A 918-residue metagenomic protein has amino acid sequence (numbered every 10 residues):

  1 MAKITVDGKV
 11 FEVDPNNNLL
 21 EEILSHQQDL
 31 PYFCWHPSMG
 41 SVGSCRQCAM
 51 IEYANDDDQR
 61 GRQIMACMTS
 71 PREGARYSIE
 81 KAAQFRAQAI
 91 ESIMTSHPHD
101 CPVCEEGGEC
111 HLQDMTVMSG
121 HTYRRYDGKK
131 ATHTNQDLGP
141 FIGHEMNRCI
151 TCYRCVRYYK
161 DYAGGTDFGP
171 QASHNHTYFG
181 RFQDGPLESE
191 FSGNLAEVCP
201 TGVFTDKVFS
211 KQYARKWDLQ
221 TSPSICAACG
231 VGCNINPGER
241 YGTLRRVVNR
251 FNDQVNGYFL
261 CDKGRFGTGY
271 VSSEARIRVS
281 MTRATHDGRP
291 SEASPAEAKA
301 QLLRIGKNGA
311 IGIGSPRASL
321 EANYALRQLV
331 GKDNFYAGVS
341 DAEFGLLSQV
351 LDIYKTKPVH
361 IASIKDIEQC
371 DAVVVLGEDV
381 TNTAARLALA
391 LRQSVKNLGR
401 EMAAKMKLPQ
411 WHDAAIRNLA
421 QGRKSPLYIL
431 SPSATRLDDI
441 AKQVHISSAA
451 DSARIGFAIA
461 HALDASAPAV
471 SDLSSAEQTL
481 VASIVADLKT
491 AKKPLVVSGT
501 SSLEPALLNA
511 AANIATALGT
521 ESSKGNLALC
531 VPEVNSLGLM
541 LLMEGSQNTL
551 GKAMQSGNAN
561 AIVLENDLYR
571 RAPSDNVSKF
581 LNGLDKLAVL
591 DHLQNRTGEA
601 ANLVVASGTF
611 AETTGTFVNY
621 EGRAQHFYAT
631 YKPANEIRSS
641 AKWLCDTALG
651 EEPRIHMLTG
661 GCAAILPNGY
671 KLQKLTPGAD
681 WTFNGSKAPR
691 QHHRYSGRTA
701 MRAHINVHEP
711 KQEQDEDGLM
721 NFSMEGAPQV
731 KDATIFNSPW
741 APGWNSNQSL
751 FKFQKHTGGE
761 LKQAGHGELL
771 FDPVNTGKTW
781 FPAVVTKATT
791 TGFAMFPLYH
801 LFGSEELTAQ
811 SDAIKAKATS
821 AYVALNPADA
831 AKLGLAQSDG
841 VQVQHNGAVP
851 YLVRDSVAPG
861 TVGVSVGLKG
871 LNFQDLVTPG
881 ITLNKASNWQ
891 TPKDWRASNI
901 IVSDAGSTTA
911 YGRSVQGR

Functional and structural regions predicted by a protein language model:
A2, G8-E73, Q84-F85: N-terminal cofactor/phosphate-binding cores enriched in small/glycine residues, especially glycine-rich loops such as
T5, E239, Q842-Q844: A general beta-strand register signal
N17-E21, S319, S639: Short, structural beta-strand-to-alpha-helix junction motif
R46-A227, V231-I235, R240-L244: Fe-S ferredoxin-like electron-transfer domains and their immediately adjacent linker/connector regions across
M94-P98, E145, C152, V156-A163 (+10 more regions): Catalytic alpha/large subunits of respiratory electron-transfer oxidoreductases, centered on bis-MGD molybdoenzymes
E477-Q478, D487, P494-L495, T630-T776 (+3 more regions): Long, contiguous, secondary-structure-rich segments that constitute the structural scaffold of globular domains
E612-P633: Glycine/threonine-rich phosphate-binding loop and adjacent beta-strand/alpha-helix elements that clamp
